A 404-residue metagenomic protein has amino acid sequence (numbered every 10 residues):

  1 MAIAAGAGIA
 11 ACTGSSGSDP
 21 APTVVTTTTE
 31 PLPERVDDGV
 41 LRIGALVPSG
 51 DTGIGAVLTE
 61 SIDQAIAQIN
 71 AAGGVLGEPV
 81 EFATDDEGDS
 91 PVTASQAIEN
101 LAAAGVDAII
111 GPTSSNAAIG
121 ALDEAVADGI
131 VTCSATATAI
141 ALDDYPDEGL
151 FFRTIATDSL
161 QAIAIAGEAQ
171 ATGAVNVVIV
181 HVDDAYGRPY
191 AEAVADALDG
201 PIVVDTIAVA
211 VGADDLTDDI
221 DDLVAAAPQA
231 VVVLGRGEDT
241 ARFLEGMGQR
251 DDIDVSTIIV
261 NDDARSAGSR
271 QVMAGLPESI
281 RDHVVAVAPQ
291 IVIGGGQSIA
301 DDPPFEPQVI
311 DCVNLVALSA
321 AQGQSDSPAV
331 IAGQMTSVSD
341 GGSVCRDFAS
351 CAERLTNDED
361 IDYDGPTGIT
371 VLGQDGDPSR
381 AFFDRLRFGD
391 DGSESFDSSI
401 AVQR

Functional and structural regions predicted by a protein language model:
M1-A10: Sec-dependent bacterial lipoprotein signal peptides
C12-R404: Extracytosolic ligand-binding ectodomains
